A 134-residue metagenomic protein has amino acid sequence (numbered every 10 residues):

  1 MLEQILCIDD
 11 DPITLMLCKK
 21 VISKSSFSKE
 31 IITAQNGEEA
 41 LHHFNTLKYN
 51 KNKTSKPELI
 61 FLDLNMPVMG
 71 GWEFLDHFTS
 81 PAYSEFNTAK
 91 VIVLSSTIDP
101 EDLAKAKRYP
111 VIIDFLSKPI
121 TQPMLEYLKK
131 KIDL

Functional and structural regions predicted by a protein language model:
E3-I13, C18-I22: Conserved acidic segment of CheY-like receiver
F27, S55-L59, S84-K90: His-Asp phosphorelay/catalytic-motif detector in bacterial-type signaling
T33-T46, G71: Helix N-cap/capping motif at the beta->alpha junctions
D63: Active-site residues of response regulator receiver
M66: Receiver (REC) domain active-site loop signature in two-component systems and cognate sites in sensor histidine kinases
W72-E85: Short amphipathic alpha-helix used as the core "switch/output" element in two-component signaling
E73, N87-I92, I98-D114: Alpha4 helix (beta4-alpha4-beta5 surface) of REC/receiver domains from two-component response regulators
S117-K118: A Lys-centered signature of the CheY-like receiver
